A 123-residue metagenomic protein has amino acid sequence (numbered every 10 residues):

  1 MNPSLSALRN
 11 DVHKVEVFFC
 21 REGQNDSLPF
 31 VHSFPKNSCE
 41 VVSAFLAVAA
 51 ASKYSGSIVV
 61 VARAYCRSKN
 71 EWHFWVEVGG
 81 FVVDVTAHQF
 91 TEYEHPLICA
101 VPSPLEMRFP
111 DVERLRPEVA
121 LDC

Functional and structural regions predicted by a protein language model:
M1-C123: A structural boundary/capping signal
